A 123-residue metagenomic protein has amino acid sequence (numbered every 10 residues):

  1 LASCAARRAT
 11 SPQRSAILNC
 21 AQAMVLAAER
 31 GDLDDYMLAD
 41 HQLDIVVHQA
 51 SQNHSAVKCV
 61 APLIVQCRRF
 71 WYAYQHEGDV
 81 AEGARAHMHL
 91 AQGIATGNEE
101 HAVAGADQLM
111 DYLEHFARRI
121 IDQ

Functional and structural regions predicted by a protein language model:
A2-A9, A39-E77: Hydrophobic, amphipathic alpha-helical faces that serve as interaction scaffolds
A2-S3, Q13-S15, L38, V80-A81 (+1 more regions): Proteins with a high burden of low-complexity, intrinsically disordered sequence enriched in S/T/G/P/A and R, requiring
A5-V25: Hydrophobic, well-structured mid-protein blocks that either form specific transmembrane helices
T10, L33, V80: Flexible, glycine- and charge-enriched loops at secondary-structure boundaries
Q13-A16, D35, A39, S55-C59 (+3 more regions): Residue-level detector of well-ordered alpha-helical segments, enriched for hydrophobic/aromatic packing positions
L18-V25, R30, D44, V65 (+1 more regions): C-terminal all-alpha effector/ligand-binding and dimerization domain of prokaryotic HTH-type transcriptional repressors
